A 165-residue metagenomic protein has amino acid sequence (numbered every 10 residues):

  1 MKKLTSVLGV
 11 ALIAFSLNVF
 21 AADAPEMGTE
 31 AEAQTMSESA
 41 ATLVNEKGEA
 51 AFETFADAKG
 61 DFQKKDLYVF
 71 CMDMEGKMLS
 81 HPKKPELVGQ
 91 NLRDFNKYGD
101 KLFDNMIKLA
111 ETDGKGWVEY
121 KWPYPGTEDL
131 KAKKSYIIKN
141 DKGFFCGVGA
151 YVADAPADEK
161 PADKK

Functional and structural regions predicted by a protein language model:
K2-K165: N-terminal membrane-sensor/transducer module of prokaryotic signaling receptors
